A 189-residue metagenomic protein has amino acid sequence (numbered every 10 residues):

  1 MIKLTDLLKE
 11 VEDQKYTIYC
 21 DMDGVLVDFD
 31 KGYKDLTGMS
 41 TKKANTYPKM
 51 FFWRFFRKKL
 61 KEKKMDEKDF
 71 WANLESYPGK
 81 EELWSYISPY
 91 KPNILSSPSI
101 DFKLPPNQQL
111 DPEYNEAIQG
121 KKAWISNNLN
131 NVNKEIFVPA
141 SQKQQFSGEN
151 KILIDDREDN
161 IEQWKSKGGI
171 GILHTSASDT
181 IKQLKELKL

Functional and structural regions predicted by a protein language model:
M1-V11: Short acidic, low-complexity intrinsically disordered linear motifs used for protein-protein interactions
V11-K64, S166, S176: Active-site neighborhood of HAD-like aspartate-dependent phosphohydrolases
D21, L95-S97, I154: Short hydrophobic segments within beta-strands
W71-E75, K80-I118, I125: Substrate-recognition element of Asp-dependent hydrolases with the DxDx(T/V) motif
G120-E135, L189: Structural recognition of alpha->loop->beta junctions
E135-E162: Conserved Lys-Pro-Asp/Glu-containing loop-to-beta segment of HAD-superfamily phosphomonoesterases, centered on
Q144-S147, Q183-L189: Short amphipathic alpha-helix with an adjacent loop that forms part of the alpha/beta core around
I152-E186: Acidic, Mg2+-coordinating phosphoryl-transfer loop and its flanking beta/alpha structural elements, shared across
